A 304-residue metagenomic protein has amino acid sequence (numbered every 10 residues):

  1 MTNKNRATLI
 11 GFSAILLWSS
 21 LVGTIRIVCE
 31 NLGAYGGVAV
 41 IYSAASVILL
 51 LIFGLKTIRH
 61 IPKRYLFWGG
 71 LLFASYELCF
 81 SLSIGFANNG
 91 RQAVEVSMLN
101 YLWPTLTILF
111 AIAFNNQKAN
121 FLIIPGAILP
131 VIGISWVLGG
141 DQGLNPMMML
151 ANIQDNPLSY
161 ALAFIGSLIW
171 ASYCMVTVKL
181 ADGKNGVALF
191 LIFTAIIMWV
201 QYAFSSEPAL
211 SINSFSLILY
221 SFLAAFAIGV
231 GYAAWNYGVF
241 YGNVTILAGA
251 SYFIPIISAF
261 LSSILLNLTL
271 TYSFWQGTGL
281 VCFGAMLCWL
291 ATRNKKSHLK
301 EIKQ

Functional and structural regions predicted by a protein language model:
M1-A39, N145-K179, V200, L261 (+1 more regions): Glycine-/small-residue-enriched transmembrane alpha-helix faces in small-molecule transporters and effluxers
R6-I10, Y35-L51, F67-W68, P125-I132 (+3 more regions): Hydrophobic alpha-helical transmembrane segments of multi-pass integral membrane proteins, especially transporters
L16, S20-I27, N31, A45-I61 (+5 more regions): Membrane-interface helix-cap regions at the ends of transmembrane helices in multi-pass membrane proteins
L17-T24, K56-V94, L99-N100, W136 (+1 more regions): Specific transmembrane alpha-helical segments of multi-pass solute transporters/efflux pumps, especially DMT/EamA
V28, G37, S83, A113-N115 (+5 more regions): Hydrophobic/aromatic residues within transmembrane alpha-helices of multi-pass small-molecule transporters
G36-V47, G85-N116, V244-S263: Specific alpha-helical transmembrane segments that line the substrate/conduction pathway and gating interfaces
L49, W68-F73, A119-Q142, Y252 (+2 more regions): Hydrophobic transmembrane alpha-helices of multi-pass small-molecule transport proteins
G54-R64, I112-L122, M175-G186, V239-F240: Membrane-interface helix-boundary motifs at transmembrane edges
